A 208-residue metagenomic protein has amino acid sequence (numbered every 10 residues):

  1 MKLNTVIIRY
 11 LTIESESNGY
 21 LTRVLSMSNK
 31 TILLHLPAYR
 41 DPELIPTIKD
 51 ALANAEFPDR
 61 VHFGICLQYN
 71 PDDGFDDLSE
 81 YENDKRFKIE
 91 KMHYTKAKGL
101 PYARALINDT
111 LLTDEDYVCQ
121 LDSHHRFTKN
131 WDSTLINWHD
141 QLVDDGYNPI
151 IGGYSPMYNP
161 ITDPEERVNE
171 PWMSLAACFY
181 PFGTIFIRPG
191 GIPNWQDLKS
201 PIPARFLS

Functional and structural regions predicted by a protein language model:
V6, E14-E16, V24: Acidic, Ala/Val/Gly-enriched low-complexity intrinsically disordered segments
N29-S208: Catalytic cores of eukaryotic secretory-pathway lumenal/extracellular enzymes that build and remodel glycoconjugates
